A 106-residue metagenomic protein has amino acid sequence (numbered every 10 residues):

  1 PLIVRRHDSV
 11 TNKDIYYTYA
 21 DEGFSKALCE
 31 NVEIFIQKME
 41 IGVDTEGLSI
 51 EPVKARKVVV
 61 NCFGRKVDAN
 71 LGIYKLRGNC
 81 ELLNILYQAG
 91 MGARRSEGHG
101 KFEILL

Functional and structural regions predicted by a protein language model:
P1-L106: Conserved active-site/ligand-binding neighborhood in enzyme cores
